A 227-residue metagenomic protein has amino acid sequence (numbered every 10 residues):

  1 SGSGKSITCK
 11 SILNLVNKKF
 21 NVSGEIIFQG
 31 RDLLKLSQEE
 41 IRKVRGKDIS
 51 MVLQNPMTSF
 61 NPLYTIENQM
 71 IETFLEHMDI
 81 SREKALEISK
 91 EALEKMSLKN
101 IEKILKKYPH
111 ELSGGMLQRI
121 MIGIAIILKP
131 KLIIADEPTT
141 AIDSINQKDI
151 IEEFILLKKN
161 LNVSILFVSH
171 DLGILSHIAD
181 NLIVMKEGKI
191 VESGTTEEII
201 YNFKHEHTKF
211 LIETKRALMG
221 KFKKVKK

Functional and structural regions predicted by a protein language model:
N21-D32: Conserved ABC transporter NBD signature motif
K107-L112, M116: Conserved ABC ATPase signature
I127-K131: A short, proline-enriched helix->beta-strand linker immediately N-terminal to the Walker B motif in ABC-type P-loop
L175-H177: A short, surface-exposed alpha-helical micro-motif characterized by mixed small hydrophobic and charged/polar residues
S193-G194, N202: ABC ATPase "signature
Y201-K227: C-terminal boundary and immediately downstream tail of ABC-type ATPase nucleotide-binding domains
